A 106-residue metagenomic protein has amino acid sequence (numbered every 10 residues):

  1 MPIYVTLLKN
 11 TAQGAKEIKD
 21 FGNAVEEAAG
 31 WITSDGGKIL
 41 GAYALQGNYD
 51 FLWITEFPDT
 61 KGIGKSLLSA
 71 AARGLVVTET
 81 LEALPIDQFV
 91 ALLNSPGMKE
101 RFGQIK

Functional and structural regions predicted by a protein language model:
M1-T33, K38, L45-G47, A83 (+1 more regions): Short S/T/G/P-rich N-terminal loop/turn motif that feeds into the first structured element of a domain
Y4-K9, Y43-S66: Short, well-ordered beta-strand segments in beta-rich or mixed alpha/beta enzyme and ligand-binding folds
G36-L40, L75-V77: A short, amphipathic edge element
F57-D87: An amphipathic, aromatic/His-enriched active-site/gating alpha helix that lines ligand/cofactor pockets
